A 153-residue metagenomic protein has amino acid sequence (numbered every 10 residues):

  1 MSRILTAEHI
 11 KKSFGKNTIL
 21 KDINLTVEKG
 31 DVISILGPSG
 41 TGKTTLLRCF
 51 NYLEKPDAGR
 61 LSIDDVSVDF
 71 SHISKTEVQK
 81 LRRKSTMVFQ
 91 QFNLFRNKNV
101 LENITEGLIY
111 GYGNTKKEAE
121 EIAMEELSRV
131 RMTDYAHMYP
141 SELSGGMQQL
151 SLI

Functional and structural regions predicted by a protein language model:
S34, Q79-F92, L152: ABC nucleotide-binding domain signature
L36-P38: The feature captures the beta-strand-to-loop junction immediately N-terminal to the Walker
N51: Helix-to-loop junction immediately C-terminal to a conserved catalytic motif
D65-F70, Y112, K116-Y135: Conserved ABC ATPase "signature" region
V68-T86, K116-K117: ABC ATPase NBD coupling module
N97-G107: Short coil-to-helix segment of the ABC ATPase nucleotide-binding domain corresponding to the Q-loop/switch region
K98, M138-Q148: Conserved ABC ATPase signature
